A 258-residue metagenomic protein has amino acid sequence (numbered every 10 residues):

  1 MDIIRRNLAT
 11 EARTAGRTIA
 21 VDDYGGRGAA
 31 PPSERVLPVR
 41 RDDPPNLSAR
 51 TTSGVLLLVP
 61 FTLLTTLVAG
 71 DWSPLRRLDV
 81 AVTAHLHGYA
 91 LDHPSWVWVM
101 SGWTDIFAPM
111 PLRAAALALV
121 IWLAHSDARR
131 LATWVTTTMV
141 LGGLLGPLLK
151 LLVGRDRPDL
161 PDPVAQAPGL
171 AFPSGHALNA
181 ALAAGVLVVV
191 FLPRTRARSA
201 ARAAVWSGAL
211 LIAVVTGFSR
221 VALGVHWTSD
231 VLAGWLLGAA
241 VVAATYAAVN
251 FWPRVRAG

Functional and structural regions predicted by a protein language model:
D2, L63, S73, R77 (+6 more regions): Transmembrane alpha-helix boundary/anchor motif
D2-P111, L151-V164: N-terminal transmembrane-helix/juxtamembrane module of multi-pass inner/ER membrane proteins
I3, D162-G258: Membrane-embedded catalytic cores of phosphoryl/pyrophosphoryl-handling enzymes
T51-L56, R113, A132-T137, A203-L210 (+2 more regions): Hydrophobic alpha-helical transmembrane segments
L67-V68, V120-S126, R220-V221: Hydrophobic alpha-helical transmembrane segments
T83, A114-S207: Membrane-interface loops
G88, I106, A124-H125, G224: Histidine kinase transmitter module recognition
H93-W96, R113-A114, A132, P161-P163 (+2 more regions): Short hydrophobic/aromatic segments of transmembrane alpha-helices and their interfaces
